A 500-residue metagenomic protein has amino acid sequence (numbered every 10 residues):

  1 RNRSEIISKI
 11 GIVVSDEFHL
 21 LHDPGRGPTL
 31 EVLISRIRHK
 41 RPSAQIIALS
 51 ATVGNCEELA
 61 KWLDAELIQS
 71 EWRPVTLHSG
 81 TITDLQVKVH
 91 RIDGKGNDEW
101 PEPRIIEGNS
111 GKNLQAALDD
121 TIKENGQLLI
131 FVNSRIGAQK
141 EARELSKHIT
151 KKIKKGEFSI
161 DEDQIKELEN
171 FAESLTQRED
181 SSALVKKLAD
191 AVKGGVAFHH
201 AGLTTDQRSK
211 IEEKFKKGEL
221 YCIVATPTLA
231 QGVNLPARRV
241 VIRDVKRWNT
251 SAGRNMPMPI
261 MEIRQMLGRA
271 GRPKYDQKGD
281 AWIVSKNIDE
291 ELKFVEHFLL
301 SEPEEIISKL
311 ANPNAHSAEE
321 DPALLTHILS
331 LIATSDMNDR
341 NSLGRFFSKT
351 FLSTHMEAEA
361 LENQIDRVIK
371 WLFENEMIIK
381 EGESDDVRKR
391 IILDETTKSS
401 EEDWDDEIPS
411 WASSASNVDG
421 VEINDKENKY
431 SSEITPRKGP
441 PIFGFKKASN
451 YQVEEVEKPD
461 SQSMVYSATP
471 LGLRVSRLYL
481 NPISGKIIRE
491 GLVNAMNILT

Functional and structural regions predicted by a protein language model:
N2-P42, I46: SF2 helicase catalytic motif II
K9-I12, P42-I47, G126-Q127, G195 (+1 more regions): Loop/turn-to-beta-strand initiation segments
V14, Q45-S50, F131, C222-A225 (+1 more regions): Structural recognition of the conserved hydrophobic beta-strand(s) that form the central parallel beta-sheet of P-loop
F18-H22, A197, A230, K246 (+1 more regions): Catalytic acidic motif of RecA-like/P-loop NTPases
S35, Q45-E144, A197, A201: Conserved interdomain linker/interface between the two RecA-like ATPase lobes of SF2 helicase motors
V132-C222, T250-M261: Conserved C-terminal RecA-like helicase domain
D206-I211, F215, I306-T500: C-terminal accessory/connector segments of nucleic-acid motor ATPases
L235, R239, K246-W248, R254-F298: Conserved segment of the helicase C-terminal RecA-like domain
